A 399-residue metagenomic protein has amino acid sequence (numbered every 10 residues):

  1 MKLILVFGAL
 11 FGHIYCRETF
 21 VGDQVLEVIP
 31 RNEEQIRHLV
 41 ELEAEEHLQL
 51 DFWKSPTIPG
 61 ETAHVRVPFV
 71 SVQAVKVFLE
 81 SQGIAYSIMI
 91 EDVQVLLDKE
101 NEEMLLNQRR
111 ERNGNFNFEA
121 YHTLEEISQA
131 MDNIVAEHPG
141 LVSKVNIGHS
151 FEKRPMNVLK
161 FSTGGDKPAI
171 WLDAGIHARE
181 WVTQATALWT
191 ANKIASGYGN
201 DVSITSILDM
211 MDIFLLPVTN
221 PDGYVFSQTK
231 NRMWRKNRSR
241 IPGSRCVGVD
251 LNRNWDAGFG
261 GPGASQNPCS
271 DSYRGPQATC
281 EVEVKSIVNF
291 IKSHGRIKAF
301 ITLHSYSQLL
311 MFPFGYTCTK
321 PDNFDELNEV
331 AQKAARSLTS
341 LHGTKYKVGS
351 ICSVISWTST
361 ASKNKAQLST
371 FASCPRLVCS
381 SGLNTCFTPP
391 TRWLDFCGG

Functional and structural regions predicted by a protein language model:
K2-G399: M14 metallocarboxypeptidase catalytic domain recognition
